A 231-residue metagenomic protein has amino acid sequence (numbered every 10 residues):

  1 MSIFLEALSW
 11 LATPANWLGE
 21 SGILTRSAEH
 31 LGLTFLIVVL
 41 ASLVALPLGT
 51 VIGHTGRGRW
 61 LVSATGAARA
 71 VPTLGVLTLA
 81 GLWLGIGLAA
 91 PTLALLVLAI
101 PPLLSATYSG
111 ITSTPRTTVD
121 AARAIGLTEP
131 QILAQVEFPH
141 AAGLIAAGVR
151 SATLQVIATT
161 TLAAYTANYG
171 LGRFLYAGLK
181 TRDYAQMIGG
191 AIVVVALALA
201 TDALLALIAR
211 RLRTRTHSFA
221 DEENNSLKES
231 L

Functional and structural regions predicted by a protein language model:
M1-V38: Periplasmic/extracellular loop-to-transmembrane helix junction in inner-membrane transport proteins
T25-L33, G81-P102, A142, Q186 (+1 more regions): Loop-to-helix entry region at the N-terminal start of transmembrane alpha-helices in multi-pass membrane transporters
L31, F35, V39-P47, L96 (+4 more regions): Generic alpha-helical transmembrane segments of integral inner-membrane proteins, especially permease/transport modules
F35, V97, E129-A163, G189 (+2 more regions): Transmembrane alpha-helices
L48-A80, L95, S105-S113, D120: Cytoplasmic-entry segments and transmembrane alpha-helices of multi-pass inner-membrane transporters
G56, S109-T112, R116, I188-L231: C-terminal transmembrane helix and the adjacent membrane-cytosol boundary/short C-terminal tail of inner/organellar
T65-A67, L82, T159-V194, R213 (+1 more regions): Glycine-rich helix-loop "coupling/hinge" segments at transmembrane-helix boundaries in multipass transporters
A106-I145, L171, L175: Short cytoplasmic-facing helical segments at TM-TM junctions of multi-pass membrane proteins
